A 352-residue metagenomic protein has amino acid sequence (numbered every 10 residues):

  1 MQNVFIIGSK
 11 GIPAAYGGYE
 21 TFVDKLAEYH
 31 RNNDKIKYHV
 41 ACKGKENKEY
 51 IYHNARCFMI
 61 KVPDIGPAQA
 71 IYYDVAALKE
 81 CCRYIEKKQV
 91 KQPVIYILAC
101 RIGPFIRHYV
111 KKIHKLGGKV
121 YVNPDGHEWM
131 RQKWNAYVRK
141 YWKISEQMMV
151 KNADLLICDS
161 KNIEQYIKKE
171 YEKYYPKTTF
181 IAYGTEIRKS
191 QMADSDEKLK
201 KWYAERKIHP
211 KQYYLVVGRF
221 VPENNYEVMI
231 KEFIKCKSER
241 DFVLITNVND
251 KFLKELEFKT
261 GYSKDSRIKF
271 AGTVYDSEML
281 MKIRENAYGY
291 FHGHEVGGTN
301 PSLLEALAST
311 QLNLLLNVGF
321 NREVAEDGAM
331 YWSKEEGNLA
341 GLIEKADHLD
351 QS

Functional and structural regions predicted by a protein language model:
F5-I7, Y203-N224, I230-K237, F242-V243: Conserved donor-binding/catalytic core segment of Leloir-type glycosyltransferases
C42-E46, T185, V217, R240-L256 (+1 more regions): Glycosyltransferase donor-sugar binding loop
I71-C81, Q92-P124, G298: An aromatic- and histidine-rich active-site surface loop
V138-L156: Membrane-proximal helix-turn-helix segments that form the acceptor-binding/catalytic region of lipid-linked
K151-T178, A182-S190, L199: A short, active-site helix/loop in glycosyltransferases that binds the activated sugar's phosphate group
K282-G298, Q311: Acidic donor-binding loop of glycosyltransferase active sites
A308, L312-L315: Short hydrophobic beta-strand element within catalytic cores of glycosyltransferases and related nucleotide-activated
A329-G337, E344-Q351: Conserved acidic donor-binding segment of nucleotide-sugar-dependent glycosyltransferases
